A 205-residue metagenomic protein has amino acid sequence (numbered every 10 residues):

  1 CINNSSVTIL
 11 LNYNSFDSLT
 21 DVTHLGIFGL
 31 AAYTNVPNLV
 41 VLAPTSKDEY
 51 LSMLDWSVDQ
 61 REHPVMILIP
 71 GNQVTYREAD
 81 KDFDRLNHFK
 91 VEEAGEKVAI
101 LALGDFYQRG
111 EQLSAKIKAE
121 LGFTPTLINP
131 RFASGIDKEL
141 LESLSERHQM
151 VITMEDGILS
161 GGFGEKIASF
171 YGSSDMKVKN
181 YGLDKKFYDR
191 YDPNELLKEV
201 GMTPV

Functional and structural regions predicted by a protein language model:
C1-N4, A102-G104: Non-catalytic terminal/interface segments that mediate subunit docking, oligomerization, and allosteric communication
N3-S6, K166: A short alpha/beta connector and helix-capping loop motif
N4-S5, N12-Q60: Conserved thiamine diphosphate
N12-L25, D59-V205: Thiamine diphosphate
